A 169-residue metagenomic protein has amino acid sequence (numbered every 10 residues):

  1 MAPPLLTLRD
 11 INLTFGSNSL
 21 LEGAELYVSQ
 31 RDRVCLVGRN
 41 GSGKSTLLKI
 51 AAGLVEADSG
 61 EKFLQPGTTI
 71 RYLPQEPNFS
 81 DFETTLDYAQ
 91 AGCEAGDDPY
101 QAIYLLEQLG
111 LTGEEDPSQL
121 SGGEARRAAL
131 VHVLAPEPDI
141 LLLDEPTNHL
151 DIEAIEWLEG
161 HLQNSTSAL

Functional and structural regions predicted by a protein language model:
M1-L169: ABC ATP-binding cassette signature C-motif
